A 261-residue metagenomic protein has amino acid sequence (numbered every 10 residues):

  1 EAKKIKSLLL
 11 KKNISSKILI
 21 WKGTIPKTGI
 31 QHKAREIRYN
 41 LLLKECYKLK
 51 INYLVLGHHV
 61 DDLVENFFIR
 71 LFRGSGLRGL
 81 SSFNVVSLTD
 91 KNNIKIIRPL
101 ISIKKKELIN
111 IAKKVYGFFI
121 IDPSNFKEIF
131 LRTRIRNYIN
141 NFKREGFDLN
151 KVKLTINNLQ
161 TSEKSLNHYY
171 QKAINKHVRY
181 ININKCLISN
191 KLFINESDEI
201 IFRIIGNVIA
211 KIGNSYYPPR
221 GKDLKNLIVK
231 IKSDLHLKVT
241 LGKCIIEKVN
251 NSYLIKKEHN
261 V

Functional and structural regions predicted by a protein language model:
E1-Y138: Core alpha/beta nucleotide-donor-binding catalytic domains of modification enzymes
W21-G23, I37, S87-N93, T133 (+3 more regions): AMP-forming adenylation/ATP pyrophosphatase catalytic core
N150-V152: Conserved C-terminal helix/linker of AAA+ ATPases
